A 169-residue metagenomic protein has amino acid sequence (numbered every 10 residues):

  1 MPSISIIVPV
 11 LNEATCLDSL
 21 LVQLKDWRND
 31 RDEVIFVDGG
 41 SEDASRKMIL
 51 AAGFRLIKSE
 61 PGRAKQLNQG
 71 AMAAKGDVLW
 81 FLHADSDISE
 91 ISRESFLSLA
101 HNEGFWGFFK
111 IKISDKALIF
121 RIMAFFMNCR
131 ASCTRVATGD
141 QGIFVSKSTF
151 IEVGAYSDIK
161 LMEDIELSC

Functional and structural regions predicted by a protein language model:
P2-S5, E33, E166: Cell-envelope/extracellular polymer assembly enzymes that use nucleotide-activated donors
T15-S19, D43-A51: Acidic helix N-cap motif at the loop->helix transition within catalytic regions of sugar-transfer enzymes
V22-R31: Short, acidic, metal-binding catalytic loop of nucleotide-sugar glycosyltransferases
D38-R46, S86-D87: A conserved acidic beta->alpha catalytic loop
K58-A74: Glycine-rich, basic loop-to-helix element that forms the pyrophosphate-binding segment of sugar-nucleotide handling
L79: Short aromatic/hydrophobic "clamp" motif used to bind/position activated sugar donors
I91-I119: Conserved donor NDP-sugar-binding/catalytic core segment of glycosyltransferases
T149-V153, I159-C169: A short, conserved alpha-helix in the catalytic core of glycosyltransferases
